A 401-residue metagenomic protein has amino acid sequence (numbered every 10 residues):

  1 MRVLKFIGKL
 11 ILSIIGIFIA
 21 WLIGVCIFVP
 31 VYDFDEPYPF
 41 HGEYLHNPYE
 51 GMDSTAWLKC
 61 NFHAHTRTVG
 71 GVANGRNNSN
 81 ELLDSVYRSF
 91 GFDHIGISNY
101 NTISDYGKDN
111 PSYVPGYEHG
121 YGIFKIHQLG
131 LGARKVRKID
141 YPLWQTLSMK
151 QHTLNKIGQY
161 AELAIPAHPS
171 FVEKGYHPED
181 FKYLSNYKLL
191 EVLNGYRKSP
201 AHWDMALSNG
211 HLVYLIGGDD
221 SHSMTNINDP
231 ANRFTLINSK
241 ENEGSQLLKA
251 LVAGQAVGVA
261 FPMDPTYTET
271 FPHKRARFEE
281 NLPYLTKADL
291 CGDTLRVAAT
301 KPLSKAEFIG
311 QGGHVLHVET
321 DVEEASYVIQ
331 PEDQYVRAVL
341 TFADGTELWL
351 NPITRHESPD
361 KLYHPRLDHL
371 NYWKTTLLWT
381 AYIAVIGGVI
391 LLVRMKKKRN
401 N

Functional and structural regions predicted by a protein language model:
M1-M52, M224-N401: C-terminal functional module detector
V25-P169, G175-Y176, D180-S185, L193-M205 (+3 more regions): A metal-dependent hydrolase metal-coordination microenvironment
S85-Y87, G120-G122, R137-Y141, N155 (+7 more regions): Glycine-rich loops and low-complexity Gly/Arg-rich segments that provide flexible linkers or classic glycine-based
K108-S112, Q159-A161, H211, P302 (+1 more regions): Short glycine/proline-enriched coil/turn segments at helix->beta-strand junctions
N110-P111, L184-L190, G210-Y214, N232-F234: Glycine-enriched alpha-helix->loop->beta-strand junction motifs that scaffold or abut catalytic
E191-R197, G210, Q255-G258: Short, well-ordered alpha-helical segments in soluble proteins
H211-A231: Short acidic/histidine-rich active-site segments
